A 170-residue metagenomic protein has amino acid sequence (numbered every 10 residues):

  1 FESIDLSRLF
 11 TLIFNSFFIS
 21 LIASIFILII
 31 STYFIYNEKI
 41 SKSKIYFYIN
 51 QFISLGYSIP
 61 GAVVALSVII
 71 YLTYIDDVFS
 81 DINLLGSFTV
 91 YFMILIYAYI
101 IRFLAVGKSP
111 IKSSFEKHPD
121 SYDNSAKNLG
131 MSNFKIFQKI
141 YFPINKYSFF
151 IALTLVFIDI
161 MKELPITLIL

Functional and structural regions predicted by a protein language model:
F1-I25, S41-Y46: Periplasmic/extracellular loop-to-transmembrane helix junction in inner-membrane transport proteins
S7-F10, S41, I45-I49, A62-I101 (+2 more regions): Membrane-interfacial helix termini and adjacent extracytoplasmic/periplasmic loops of multi-pass transporters
F14-I29, Q51-G61, M93-L104: C-terminal substrate/ligand-recognition segments
A23-I53, L66, I111, Y122 (+1 more regions): Transmembrane-helix boundary motif in ABC transporter permease subunits
I59, I101, K108-I111, N133-K162: Transmembrane alpha-helices
G86, I158-L170: Glycine-rich helix-loop "coupling/hinge" segments at transmembrane-helix boundaries in multipass transporters
F88-K127, F149-V156: Membrane-cytosol interface at the C-terminal ends of specific transmembrane alpha-helices in multi-pass membrane
